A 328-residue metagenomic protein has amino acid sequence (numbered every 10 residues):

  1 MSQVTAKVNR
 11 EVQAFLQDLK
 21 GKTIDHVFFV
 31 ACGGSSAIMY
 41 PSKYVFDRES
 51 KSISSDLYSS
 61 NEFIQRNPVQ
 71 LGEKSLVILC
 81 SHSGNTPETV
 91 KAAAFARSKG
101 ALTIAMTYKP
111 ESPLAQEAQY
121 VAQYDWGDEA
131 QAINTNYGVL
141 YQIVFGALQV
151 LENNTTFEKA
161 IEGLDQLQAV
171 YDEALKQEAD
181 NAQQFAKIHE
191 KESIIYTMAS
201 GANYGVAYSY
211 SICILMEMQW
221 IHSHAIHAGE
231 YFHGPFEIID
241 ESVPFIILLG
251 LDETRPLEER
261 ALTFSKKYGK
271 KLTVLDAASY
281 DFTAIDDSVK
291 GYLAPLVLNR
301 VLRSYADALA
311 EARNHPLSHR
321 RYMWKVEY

Functional and structural regions predicted by a protein language model:
S2-H26, F145-I226, R321-Y328: Active-site phosphate/pyrophosphate-binding segments
K20-E73, H189-H233: Anionic-ligand anchoring segments at beta-strand to alpha-helix junctions in alpha/beta enzyme folds, i.e., glycine
D25-F157, G163, L248-L275: Glycine-rich phosphate-binding loops that contact phosphosugars or nucleotide phosphates
G72-K74, N136-Q142, I239-E241, I285-L293: Short, surface-exposed amphipathic charged segments that create phosphate/polyanion-binding patches used for binding
P110, G201-A202, G229-E230, D252 (+1 more regions): Glycine-rich beta-alpha junction loops
P110-A122, P235-E237, D281-V289: Glycine-rich, charge-decorated loop segments at or immediately adjacent to ligand/cofactor-binding or catalytic sites
G205-L272: Internal helical hairpin/lid segments
A278-L317: Structured C-terminal subdomain patch of bacterial secreted/periplasmic proteins
